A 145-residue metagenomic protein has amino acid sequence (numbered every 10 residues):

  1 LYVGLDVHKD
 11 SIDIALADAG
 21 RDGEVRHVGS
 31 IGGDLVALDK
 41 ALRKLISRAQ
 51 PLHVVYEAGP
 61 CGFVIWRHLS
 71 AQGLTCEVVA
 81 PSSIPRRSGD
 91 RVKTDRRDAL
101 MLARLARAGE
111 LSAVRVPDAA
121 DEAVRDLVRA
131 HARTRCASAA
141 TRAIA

Functional and structural regions predicted by a protein language model:
L1-A145: Phosphate- and other anionic-substrate recognition elements at nucleic-acid/protein interfaces
